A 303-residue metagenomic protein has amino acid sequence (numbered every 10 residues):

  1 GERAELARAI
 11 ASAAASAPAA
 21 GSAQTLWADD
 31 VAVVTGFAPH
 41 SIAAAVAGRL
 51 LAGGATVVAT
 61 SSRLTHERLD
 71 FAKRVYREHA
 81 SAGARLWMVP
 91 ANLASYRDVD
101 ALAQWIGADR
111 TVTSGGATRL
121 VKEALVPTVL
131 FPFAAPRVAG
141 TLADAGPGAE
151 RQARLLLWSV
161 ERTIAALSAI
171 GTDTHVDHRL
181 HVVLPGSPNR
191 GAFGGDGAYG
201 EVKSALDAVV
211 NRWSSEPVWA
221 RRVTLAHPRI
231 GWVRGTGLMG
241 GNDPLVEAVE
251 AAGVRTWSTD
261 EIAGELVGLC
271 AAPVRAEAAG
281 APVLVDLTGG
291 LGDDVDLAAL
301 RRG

Functional and structural regions predicted by a protein language model:
G1, A7-I10, H227, V233 (+1 more regions): C-terminal helical subdomain
G1-A20, Q24: Glycine/serine-rich phosphate-binding loop and adjoining beta1-alpha1 elements at the start of nucleotide-handling
A19-A59: Canonical Rossmann dinucleotide-binding motif of NAD(H)/NADP(H)-dependent dehydrogenases/reductases, specifically
T35, P90, T113-R137, L184: Rossmann-fold scaffold of SDR-type NAD(P)-dependent oxidoreductases
G53-F71: Conserved glycine-rich Rossmann-like NAD(P)H-binding loop of the short-chain dehydrogenase/reductase
Y76-R97: Rossmann-fold cofactor-recognition segment
L93-K122: Conserved Rossmann-fold cofactor-binding substructure of NAD(P)-dependent oxidoreductases
A134-V249: Catalytic loop of short-chain dehydrogenase/reductase
